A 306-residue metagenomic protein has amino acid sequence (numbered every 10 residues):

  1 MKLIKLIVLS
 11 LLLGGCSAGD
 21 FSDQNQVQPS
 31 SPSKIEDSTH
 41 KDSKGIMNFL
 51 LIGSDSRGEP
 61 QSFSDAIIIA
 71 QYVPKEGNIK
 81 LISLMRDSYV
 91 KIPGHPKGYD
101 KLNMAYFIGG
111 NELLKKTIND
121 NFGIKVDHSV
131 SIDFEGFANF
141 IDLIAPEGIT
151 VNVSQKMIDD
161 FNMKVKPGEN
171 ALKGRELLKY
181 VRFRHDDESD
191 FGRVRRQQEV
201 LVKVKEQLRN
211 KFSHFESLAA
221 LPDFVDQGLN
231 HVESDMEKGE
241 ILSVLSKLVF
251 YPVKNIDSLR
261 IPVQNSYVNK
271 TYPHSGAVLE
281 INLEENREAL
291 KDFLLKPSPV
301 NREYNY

Functional and structural regions predicted by a protein language model:
M1-D20: Sec-dependent N-terminal signal peptides of Gram-positive bacterial secreted proteins and lipoproteins
S17-Y306: Non-catalytic, solvent-exposed segments at the cell envelope interface
